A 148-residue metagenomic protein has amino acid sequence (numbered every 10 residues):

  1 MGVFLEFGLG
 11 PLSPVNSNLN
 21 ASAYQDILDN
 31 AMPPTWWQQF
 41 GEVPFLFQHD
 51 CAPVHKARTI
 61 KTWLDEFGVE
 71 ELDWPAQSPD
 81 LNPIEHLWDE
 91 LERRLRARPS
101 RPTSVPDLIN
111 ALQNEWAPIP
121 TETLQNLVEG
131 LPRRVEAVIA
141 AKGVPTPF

Functional and structural regions predicted by a protein language model:
M1-V43: Electropositive, glycine- and tryptophan-enriched low-complexity nucleic-acid-binding patches
G2, L28, F47-D50, L64 (+6 more regions): Mobile genetic element proteins and their domesticated derivatives, centered on retroelements and DNA transposons
S17, A21, P53, Q77 (+2 more regions): Amphipathic alpha-helical protein-protein interaction segments
S22, F45-L46, A52, W74 (+2 more regions): Intrinsic low-complexity/disordered segments
G41-H55, S78-N82: Acidic/histidine-rich, metal-coordinating catalytic segments
A57-F67: Short, aromatic/basic amphipathic alpha-helical patches
I84-F148: C-terminal anion-handling pockets and recognition modules
